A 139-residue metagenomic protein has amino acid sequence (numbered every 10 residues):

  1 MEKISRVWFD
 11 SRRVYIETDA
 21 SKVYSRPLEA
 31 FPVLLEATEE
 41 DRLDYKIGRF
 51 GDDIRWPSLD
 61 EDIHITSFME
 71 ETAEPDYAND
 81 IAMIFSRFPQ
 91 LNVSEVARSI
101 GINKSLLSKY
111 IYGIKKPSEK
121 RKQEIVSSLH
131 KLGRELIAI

Functional and structural regions predicted by a protein language model:
M1-I139: Motif-centric detector for short Cys/His coordination patterns
